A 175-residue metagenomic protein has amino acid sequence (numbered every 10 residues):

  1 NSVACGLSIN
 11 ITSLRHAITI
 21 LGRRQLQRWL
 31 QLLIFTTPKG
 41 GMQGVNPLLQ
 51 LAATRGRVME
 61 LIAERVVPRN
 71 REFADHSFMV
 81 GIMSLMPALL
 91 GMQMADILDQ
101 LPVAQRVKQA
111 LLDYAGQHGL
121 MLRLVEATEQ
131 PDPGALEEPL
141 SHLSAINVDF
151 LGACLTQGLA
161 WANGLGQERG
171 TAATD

Functional and structural regions predicted by a protein language model:
N1-D175: Conserved alpha-helical "signature site" that marks functionally important helical segments or helix/loop junctions
